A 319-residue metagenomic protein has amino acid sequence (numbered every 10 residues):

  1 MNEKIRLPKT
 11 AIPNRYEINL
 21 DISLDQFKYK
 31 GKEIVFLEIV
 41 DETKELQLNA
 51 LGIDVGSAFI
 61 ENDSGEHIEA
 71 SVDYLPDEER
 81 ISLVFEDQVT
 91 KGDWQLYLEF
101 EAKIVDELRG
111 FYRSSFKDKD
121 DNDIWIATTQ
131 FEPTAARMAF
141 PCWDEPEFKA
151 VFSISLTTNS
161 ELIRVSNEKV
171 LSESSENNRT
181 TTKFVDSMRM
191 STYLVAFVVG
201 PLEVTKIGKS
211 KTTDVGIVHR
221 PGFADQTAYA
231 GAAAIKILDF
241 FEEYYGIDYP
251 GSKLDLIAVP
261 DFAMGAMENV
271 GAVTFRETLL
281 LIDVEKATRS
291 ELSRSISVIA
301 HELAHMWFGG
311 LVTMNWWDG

Functional and structural regions predicted by a protein language model:
M1-K30, E42, G56, D63-G65 (+2 more regions): N-terminal, polar/Ser/Thr-rich
M1-P8, T90, Y97-S153, G200-T205: Glycine/proline-rich low-complexity spacer/linker segments in large multi-domain proteins
Y29-G52: Ligand-binding face of N-terminal immunoglobulin V-set domains in extracellular IgSF glycoproteins
G31, T128-T134, P141-A300, W316-G319: Hydrophobic helix-coil surface modules that form long, contiguous segments used for peptide/substrate interaction
E33-L37, F85, G92-D106, F152-S160 (+1 more regions): Short, hydrophobic/aromatic-enriched beta-strand segments in well-ordered soluble domains
D41, A50-V55, I104, K149 (+1 more regions): Short proline/glycine-enriched turn/loop motifs at strand-loop junctions of beta-rich domains
I53-D118, P141: A surface-exposed beta-strand-loop module
L303-G319: Catalytic Zn2+-binding segment of zinc metalloproteases
